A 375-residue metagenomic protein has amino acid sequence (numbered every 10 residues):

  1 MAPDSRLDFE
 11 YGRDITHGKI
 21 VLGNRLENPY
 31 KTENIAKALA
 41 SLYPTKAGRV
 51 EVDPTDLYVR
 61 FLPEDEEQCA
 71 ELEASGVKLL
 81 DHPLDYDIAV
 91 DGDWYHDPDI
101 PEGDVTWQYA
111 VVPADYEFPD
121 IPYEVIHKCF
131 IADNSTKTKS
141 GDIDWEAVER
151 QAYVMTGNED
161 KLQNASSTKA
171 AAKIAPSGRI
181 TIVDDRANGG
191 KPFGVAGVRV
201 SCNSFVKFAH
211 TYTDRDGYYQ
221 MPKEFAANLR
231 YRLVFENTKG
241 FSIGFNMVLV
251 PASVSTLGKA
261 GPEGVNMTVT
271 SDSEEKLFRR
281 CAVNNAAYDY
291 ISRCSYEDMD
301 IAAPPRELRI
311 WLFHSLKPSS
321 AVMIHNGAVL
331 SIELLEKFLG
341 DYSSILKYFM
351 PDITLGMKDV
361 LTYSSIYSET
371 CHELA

Functional and structural regions predicted by a protein language model:
M1-D133: Long, solvent-exposed N-terminal ectodomains/accessory regions that are displayed to the extracellular/lumenal milieu
A2-P3, L7, L22, Y58 (+2 more regions): Beta-strand-rich domain onsets/edges
G157-N188, A282-S295: A short, Gly/Thr-enriched small/hydrophobic beta-strand-prone motif that recurs across taxa
P176, I182-F205: Short, ordered, surface-exposed loop/turn motifs in non-cytosolic proteins
S204-Y218: Short, acidic Ser/Thr/Gly-rich low-complexity loop/linker segments typical of extracellular and cell-surface proteins
Q220-R230: Short Pro-Gly-centered beta-turn/loop motif in secreted/extracellular proteins
P222-E224, S271-R309, S320-A321: Zn2+-dependent metallopeptidase catalytic core
M323-T370, L374: Active-site scaffold of zinc-dependent metalloenzymes
